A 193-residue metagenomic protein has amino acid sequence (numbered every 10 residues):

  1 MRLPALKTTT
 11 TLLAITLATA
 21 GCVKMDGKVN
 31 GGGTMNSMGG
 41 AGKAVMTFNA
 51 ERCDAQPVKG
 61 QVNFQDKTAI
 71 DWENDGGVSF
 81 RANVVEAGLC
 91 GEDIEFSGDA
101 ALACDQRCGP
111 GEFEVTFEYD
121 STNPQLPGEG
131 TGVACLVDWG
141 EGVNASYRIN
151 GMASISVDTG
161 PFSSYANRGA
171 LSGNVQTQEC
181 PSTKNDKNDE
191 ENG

Functional and structural regions predicted by a protein language model:
M1-T10: Bacterial N-terminal signal peptides that target proteins for export
T19-G21: C-terminal motif of bacterial Sec signal peptides marking the signal peptidase cleavage site
V23-G91, S164-G193: N-terminal segment immediately downstream of the Sec signal-peptide cleavage site in secreted/extracellular proteins
N30, P110-E112, N150: Extended beta-sheet lipid-handling architectures
M46-A145: Predominantly extracellular/secreted and cell-surface proteins with exposed, flexible low-complexity segments
A101-D105, R148-S154, C180-G193: Short, surface-exposed secondary-structure junctions/capping segments
V143-P161: Ser/Thr/Pro-rich, low-complexity mucin-like regions that serve as glycosylated stalks/linkers or repetitive adhesive
